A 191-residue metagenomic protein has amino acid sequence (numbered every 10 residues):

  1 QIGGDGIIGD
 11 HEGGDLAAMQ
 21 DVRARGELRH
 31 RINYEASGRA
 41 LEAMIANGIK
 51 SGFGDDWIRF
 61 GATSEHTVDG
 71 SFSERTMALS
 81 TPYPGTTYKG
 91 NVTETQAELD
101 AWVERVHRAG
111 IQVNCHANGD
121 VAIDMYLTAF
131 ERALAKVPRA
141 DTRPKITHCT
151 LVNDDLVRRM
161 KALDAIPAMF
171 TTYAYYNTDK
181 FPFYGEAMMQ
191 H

Functional and structural regions predicted by a protein language model:
Q1-G3: Short acidic/polar active-site loop segments enriched in Thr and Asp
I8-D124, T128, R159-T172: Metal-coordinating catalytic core of metallo-dependent amide/deamination hydrolases
E27-L28, V137-T142: Short helix-terminating capping/connector loops at secondary-structure junctions
Y34, K145-H148: Short, hydrophobic beta-strand segments that form beta-sheet elements in well-ordered domains
R39-A43, T147-D154: Active-site glycine- and acidic-residue-rich loops that bind and position anionic ligands or nucleotide-like cofactors
P82-T95, A140, K145, F181-H191: Glycine-rich tight-turn/loop motif centered on a GG-T
T128-P138: Polar interaction faces of repeat-based domains
L151-H191: Active-site-adjacent C-terminal substructures of enzyme catalytic domains
